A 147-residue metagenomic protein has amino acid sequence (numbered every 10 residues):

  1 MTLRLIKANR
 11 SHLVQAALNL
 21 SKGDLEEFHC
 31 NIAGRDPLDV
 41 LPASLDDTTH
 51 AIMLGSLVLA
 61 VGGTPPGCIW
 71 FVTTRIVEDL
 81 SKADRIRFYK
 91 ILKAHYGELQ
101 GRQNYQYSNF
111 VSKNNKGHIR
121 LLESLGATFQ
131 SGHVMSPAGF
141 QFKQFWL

Functional and structural regions predicted by a protein language model:
M1-R35: Short amphipathic alpha-helix that is part of the acyltransferase structural core
F28-T48: Active-site rim helix/loop that mediates acceptor-substrate recognition in acyltransferases
P42-V61: Conserved beta-hairpin
V61-C68, H133: A conserved beta-strand-loop-helix scaffold within acyl/acetyltransferase catalytic domains
P65-R85: Conserved acetyl-CoA binding element of GNAT-fold acetyltransferases
L80-L99, R120, S124: Conserved acetyl-CoA-binding loop-helix of GNAT-fold acetyltransferases
G101-E123, V134-P137: Conserved beta-strand-loop-alpha-helix junction that forms the acyl-donor binding cleft
M135-L147: C-terminal "cap" of GNAT-fold acetyltransferases
